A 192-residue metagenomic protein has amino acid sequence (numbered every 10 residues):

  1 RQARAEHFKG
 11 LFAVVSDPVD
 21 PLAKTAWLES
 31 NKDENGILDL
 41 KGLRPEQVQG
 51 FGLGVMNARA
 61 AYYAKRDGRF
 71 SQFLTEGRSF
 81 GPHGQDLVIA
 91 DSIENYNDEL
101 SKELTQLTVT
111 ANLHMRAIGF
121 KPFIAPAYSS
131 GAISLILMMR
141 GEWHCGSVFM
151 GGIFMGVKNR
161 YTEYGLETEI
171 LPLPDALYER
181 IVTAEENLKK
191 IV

Functional and structural regions predicted by a protein language model:
R1-L53, R59: Rossmann-like NAD(P)(H) cofactor-binding subdomain of soluble oxidoreductases
Y63-V192: Long, compositionally biased stretches enriched for glycine and/or charged residues
